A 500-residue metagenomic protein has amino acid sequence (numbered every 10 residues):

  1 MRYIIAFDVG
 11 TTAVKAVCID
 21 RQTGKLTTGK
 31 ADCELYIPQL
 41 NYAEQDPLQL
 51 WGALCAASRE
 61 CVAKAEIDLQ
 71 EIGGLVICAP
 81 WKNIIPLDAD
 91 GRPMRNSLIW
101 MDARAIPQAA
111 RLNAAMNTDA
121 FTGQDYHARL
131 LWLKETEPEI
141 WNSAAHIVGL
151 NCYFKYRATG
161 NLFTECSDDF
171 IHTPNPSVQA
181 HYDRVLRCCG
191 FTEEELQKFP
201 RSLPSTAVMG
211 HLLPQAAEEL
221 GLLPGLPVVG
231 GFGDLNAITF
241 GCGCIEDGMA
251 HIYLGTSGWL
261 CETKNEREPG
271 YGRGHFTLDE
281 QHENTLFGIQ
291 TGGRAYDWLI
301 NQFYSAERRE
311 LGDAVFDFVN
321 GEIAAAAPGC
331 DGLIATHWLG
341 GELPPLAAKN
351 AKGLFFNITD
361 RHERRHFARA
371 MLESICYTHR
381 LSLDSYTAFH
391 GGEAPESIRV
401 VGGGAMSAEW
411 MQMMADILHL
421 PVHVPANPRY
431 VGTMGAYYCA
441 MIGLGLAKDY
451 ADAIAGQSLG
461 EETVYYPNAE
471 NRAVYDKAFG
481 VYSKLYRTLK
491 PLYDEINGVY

Functional and structural regions predicted by a protein language model:
M1-N96, S143, E218, L222-G230 (+3 more regions): N-terminal glycine/serine-rich phosphate-binding loop of ATP-dependent small-molecule kinases, especially carbohydrate
V9-T11, T118-F232, T336-G340, A368: Gly/Ser/Thr-rich active-site cleft segment
L54-G73, E137-W141, R184-E195, E218-L220 (+1 more regions): Phosphate/pyrophosphate-binding loops at sites that engage ATP/ADP/AMP, CoA/4′-phosphopantetheine, polyphosphate
A110, A237-G241, F287-G293, D297-I300 (+6 more regions): Glycine-rich phosphate-binding/hydrolytic loop that grips phosphoryl groups
W132-E137, Y156-N161, Y182-C188, L196 (+3 more regions): A short helix-loop
S143, S305-R309, L444-Y500: Acidic, glycine/GT-rich loop-and beta-edge segments that sit at the periphery of enzyme/chaperone cores
P176-E280, T291, A314, A408-E409 (+1 more regions): ATP-dependent carbohydrate kinase catalytic cores
A327-A426, V431: Activation-segment/catalytic-loop signature of the eukaryotic protein kinase fold
